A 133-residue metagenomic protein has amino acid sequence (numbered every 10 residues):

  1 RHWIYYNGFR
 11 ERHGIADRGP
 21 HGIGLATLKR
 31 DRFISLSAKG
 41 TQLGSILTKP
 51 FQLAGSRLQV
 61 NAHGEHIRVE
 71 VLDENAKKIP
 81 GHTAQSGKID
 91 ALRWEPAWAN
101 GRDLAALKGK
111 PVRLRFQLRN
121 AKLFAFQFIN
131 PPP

Functional and structural regions predicted by a protein language model:
R1-L47, H66: Catalytic cores of secreted or luminal carbohydrate-active enzymes
H13, L118-A125: Short acidic/polar inter-strand loop motif in beta-rich domains
H21, Q59-G81: Beta-strand-rich binding/interaction modules
I34-G55, I67, R93-G101, A121-F124: Short beta-strands within extracellular/lumenal beta-sheet-rich domains
A54-E65, V112-F116: A short beta-strand element within beta-rich, extracytoplasmic domains of secreted/secretory-pathway proteins
D73-N75, N120, P132: Solvent-exposed strand-loop boundary residues in beta-sheet-rich modules
K78-L107: Extracellular carbohydrate recognition and processing domains and analogous Trp-centered ligand-binding platforms
G109-P111, A121: Extracellular Ig-like/FN3 beta-sandwich strand-entry sites
